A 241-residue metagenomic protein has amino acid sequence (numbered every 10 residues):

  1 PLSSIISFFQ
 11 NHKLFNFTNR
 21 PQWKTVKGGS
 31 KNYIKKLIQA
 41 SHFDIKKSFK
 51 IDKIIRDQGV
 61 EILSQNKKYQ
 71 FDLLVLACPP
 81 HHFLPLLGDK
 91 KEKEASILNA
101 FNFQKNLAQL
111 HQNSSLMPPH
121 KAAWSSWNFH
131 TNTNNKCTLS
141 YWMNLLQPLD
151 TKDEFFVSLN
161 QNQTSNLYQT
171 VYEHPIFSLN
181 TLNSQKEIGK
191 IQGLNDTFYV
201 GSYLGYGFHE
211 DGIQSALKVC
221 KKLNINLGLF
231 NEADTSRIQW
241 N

Functional and structural regions predicted by a protein language model:
P1-F49, K53, D57: Active-site/ligand-binding neighborhood in enzyme catalytic cores
G28-K35, H81, Q214-L217: A structural signal for well-ordered alpha-helical segments within the folded catalytic domains of diverse enzymes
A40, D44, D89, K222 (+1 more regions): Active-site catalytic microenvironments for nucleophilic, acid-base chemistry
S41, F71-D72, N195: Short, well-ordered alpha-helix to beta-strand connector turns
I45-K47, L76, Y199: A structural signal for the hydrophobic beta-strands that form the central parallel beta-sheet of Rossmann-like
S48-K50, Q65, V200: Conserved beta-strand termini and adjacent loop/short-helix elements that scaffold enzyme active sites in alpha/beta
D52-F177: Mid-domain catalytic core of redox enzymes that form a hydrophobic substrate pocket/lid adjacent to a catalytic redox
N135-N241: Conserved flavin/dinucleotide-binding core of flavoenzymes
